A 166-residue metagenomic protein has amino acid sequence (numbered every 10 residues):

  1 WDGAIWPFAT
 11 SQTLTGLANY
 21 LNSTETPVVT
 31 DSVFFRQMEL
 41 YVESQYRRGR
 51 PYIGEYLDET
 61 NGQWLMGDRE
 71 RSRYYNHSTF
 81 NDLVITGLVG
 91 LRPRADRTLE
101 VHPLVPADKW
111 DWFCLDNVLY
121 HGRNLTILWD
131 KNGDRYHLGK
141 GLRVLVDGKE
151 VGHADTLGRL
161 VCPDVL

Functional and structural regions predicted by a protein language model:
W1-R123, G133: Non-catalytic carbohydrate-binding regions of carbohydrate-active enzymes
V118-N124, L128-L166: C-terminal beta-sandwich/jelly-roll accessory domains of carbohydrate-active enzymes
